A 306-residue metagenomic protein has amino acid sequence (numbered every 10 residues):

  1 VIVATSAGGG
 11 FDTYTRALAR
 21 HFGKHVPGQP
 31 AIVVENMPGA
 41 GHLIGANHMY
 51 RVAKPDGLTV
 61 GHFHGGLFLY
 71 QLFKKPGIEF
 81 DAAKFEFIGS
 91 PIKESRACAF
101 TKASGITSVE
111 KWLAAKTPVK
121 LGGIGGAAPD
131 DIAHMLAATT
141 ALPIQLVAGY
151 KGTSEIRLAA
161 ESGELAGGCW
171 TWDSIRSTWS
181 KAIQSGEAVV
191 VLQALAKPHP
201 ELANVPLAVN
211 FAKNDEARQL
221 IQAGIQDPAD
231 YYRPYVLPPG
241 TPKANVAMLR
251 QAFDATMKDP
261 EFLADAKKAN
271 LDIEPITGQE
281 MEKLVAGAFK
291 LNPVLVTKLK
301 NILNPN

Functional and structural regions predicted by a protein language model:
V1-S6, I32-V34, T59-V60, P118-G123: Short, well-ordered beta-strand elements
V1-T15, G39-G41, G122-P129: Extracytoplasmic "Venus flytrap"
D12-R20, D130, H134, E282: Short, surface-exposed alpha-helical segments at coil->helix boundaries
Y14, L18, A40-H42, G57-L69 (+2 more regions): Ligand-binding clamshell of periplasmic/extracellular solute-binding protein-like
K24-G28, H48-T59, L67-S162, A212-I221 (+1 more regions): Hinge/capping helix and adjacent helix->loop/strand transition within the periplasmic-binding protein
A31-I44: Early extracytoplasmic/lumenal segment of secretory-pathway proteins
G65-G77, D130-T139, G167-A212: A ligand-binding cleft/hinge motif common to bilobed small-molecule-binding domains
S185-E187, V191, F211-N214, L220 (+1 more regions): An extracytoplasmic/periplasmic, membrane-proximal ligand-sensing/linker region
